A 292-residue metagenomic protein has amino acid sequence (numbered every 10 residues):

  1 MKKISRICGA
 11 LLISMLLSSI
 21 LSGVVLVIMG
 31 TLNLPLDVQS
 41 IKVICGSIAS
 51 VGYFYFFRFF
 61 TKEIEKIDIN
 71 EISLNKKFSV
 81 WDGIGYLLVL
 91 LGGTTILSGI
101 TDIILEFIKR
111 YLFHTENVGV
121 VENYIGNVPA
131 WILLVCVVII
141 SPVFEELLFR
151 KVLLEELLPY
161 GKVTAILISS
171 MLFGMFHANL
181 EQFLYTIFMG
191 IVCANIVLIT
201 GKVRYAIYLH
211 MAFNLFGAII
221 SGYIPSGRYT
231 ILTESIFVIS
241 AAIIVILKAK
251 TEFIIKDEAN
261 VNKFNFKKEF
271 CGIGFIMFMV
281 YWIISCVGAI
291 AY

Functional and structural regions predicted by a protein language model:
M1-K3: Short, Lys/Arg-rich, polar N-terminal cytosolic tail immediately upstream of the first transmembrane signal-anchor
R6-I20, I84-T94, I273-W282: Alpha-helical transmembrane segments
A10-S14, S18, I41-A49, F54 (+5 more regions): Alpha-helical transmembrane segments of multi-pass integral membrane proteins
L17-M29, G52-F60, G93-I108, I196-T200 (+2 more regions): Alpha-helical membrane-inserting segments
S18-I64, I231-I239: Alpha-helical transmembrane segments in multi-pass membrane proteins
M29, N33-I41, N70-F144, E155-L158 (+1 more regions): Juxtamembrane helix-loop-helix connectors linking adjacent transmembrane helices in multi-pass membrane enzymes
I44-L91, T95, I103-L112, I243-K263: Membrane-helix interface linkers and caps
A130-A291: Transmembrane helix-loop-helix hairpins at the membrane interface of multi-pass integral membrane proteins
